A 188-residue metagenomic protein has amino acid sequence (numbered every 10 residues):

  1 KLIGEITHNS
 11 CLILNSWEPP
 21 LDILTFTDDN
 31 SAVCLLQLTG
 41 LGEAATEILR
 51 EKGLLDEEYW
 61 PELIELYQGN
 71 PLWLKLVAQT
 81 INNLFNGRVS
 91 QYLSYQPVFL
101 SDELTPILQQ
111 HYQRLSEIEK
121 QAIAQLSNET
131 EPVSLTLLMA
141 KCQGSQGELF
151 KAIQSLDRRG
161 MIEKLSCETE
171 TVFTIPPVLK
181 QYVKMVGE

Functional and structural regions predicted by a protein language model:
K1-L76, T80, G87-R88, E103: Alpha-helical sensor/transducer elements of the RecA-like P-loop NTPase core
I6, W17, R158-R159, E188: Leucine-rich, hydrophobic repeat-scaffold detector
I48, L66, Y92, H111 (+1 more regions): Residues that form generic nucleotide/phosphate-binding pockets
L49, I81-N82, L156, G187: Generic helix-packing signal
L54-L55, N82-N83, N128, R158: Residue-level marker of structural boundaries
W60, P71-A122, V172-T174, Y182: Loop-to-helix "switch" segment enriched in basic and acidic residues adjacent to catalytic/ligand pockets
T105-V186: C-terminal boundary/linker of central alpha/beta nucleotide-binding cores
